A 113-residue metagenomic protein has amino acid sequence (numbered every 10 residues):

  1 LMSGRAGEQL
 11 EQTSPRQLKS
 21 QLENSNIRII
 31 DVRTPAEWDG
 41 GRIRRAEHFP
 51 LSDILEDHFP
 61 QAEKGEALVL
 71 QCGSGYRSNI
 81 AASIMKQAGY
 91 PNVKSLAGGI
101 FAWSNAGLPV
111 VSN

Functional and structural regions predicted by a protein language model:
L1-R28, V32-N113: Rhodanese-like catalytic fold shared by cysteine-dependent sulfurtransferases and DSP/PTP-type phosphatases
